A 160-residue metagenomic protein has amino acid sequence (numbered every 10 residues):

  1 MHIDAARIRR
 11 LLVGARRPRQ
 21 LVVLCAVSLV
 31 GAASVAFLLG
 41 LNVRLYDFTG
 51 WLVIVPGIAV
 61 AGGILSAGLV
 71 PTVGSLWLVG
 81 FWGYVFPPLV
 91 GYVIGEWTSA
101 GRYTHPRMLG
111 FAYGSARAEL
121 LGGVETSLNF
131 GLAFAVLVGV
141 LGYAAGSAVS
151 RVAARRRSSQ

Functional and structural regions predicted by a protein language model:
M1-S34, A148-Q160: Haloarchaeal acidic low-complexity proteome signature biased toward cell-envelope/secretome components but also
D4-R9, C25-V70: Alpha-helical transmembrane segments and their immediate interhelical/interface regions in integral membrane proteins
R19-L24, V70-L76: Membrane-interfacial loop-to-transmembrane alpha-helix junctions, especially the N-terminal start
L29-L38, G80-Y92: Aromatic-anchored segments of alpha-helical transmembrane domains
G50-G62, G74-P88, L109-G110: Mid-membrane cores of alpha-helical transmembrane segments in multi-pass membrane proteins, especially transporters
W82-Y113: Juxtamembrane non-transmembrane "cap" segments at the membrane-aqueous interface of multi-pass membrane proteins
S115-L141: Hydrophobic alpha-helical transmembrane segments
L132-R156: Transmembrane alpha-helical segments in integral membrane proteins
